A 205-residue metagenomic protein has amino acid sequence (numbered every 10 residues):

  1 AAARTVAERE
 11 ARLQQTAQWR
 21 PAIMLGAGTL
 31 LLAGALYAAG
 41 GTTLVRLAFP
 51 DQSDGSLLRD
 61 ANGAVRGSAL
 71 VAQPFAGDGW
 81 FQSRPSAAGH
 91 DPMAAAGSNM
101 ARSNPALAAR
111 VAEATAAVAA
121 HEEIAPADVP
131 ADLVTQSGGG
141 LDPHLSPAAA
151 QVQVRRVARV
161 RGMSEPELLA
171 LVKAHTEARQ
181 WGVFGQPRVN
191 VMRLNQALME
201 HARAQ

Functional and structural regions predicted by a protein language model:
A2-A17, P21, L25-G26, A33-G34 (+3 more regions): Flexible, solvent-exposed loop/hinge segments and secondary-structure transition points
R156-Q205: Extracytoplasmic/periplasmic C-terminal soluble domains
